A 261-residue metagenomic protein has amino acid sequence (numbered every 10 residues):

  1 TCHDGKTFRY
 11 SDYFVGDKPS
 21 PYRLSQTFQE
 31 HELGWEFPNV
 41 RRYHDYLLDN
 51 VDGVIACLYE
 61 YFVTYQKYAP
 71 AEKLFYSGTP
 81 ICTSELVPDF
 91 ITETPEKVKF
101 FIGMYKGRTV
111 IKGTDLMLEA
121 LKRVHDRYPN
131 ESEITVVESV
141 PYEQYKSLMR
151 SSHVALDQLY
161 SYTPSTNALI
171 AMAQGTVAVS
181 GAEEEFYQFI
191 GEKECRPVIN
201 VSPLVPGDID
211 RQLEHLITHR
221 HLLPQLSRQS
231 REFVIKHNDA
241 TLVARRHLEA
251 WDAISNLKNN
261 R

Functional and structural regions predicted by a protein language model:
V15-G53: Membrane-proximal helix-turn-helix segments that form the acceptor-binding/catalytic region of lipid-linked
D45-N50, V54-A56, Y61-I81: Helix-loop-beta element that forms the nucleotide-linked donor phosphate-binding surface in glycosyltransferases
F75-K112, L118: Conserved donor-binding/catalytic core segment of Leloir-type glycosyltransferases
K146, A168-A173, Y187-Q188: Short alpha-helical segment that forms part of, or immediately flanks, the ligand-binding pocket in carbohydrate-active
R150-T163, T176: Acidic donor-binding loop of glycosyltransferase active sites
V177-E184: Short hydrophobic beta-strand element within catalytic cores of glycosyltransferases and related nucleotide-activated
Q188-L213: Change "using UDP/GDP/dTDP sugars" to "using nucleotide sugars
H221-D252: A charged, aromatic-enriched C-terminal amphipathic alpha-helix characteristic of glycosyltransferases across folds
